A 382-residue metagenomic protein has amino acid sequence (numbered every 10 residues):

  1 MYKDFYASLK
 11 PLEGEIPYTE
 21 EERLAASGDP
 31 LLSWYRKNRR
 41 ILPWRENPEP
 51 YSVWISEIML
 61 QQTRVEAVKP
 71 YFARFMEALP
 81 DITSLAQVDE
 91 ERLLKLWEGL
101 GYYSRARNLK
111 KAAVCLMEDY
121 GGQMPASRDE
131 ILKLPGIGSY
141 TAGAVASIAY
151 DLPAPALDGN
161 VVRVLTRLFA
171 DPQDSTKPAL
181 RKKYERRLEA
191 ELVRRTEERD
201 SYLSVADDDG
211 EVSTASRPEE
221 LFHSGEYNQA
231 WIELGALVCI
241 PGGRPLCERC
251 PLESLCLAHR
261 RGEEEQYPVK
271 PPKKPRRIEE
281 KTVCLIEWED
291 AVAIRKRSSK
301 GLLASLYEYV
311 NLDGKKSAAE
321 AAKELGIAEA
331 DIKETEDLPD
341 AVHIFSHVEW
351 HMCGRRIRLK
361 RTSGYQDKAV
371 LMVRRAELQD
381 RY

Functional and structural regions predicted by a protein language model:
M1-I41, E46, T196-L221, A236-Y382: Intrinsically disordered, low-complexity, charged terminal extensions of DNA damage-control enzymes
Y2-E21, D29-P30, W34-P245, L252-L257: Catalytic cores of DNA base-excision repair glycosylases
